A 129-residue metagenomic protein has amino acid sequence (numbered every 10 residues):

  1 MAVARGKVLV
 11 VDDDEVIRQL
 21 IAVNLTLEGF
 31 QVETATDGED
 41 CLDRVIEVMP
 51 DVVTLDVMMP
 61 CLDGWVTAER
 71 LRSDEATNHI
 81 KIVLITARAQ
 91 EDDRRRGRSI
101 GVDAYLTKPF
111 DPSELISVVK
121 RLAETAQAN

Functional and structural regions predicted by a protein language model:
Q19-L27: Charged docking surfaces used in two-component/phosphorelay signaling
G29-T36, R44: Short hydrophobic/Thr-rich beta-strand motif most characteristic of the beta2 strand and flanking loop of CheY-like
V48-T54: Active-site beta3 strand of CheY-like receiver
M59: Receiver (REC) domain active-site loop signature in two-component systems and cognate sites in sensor histidine kinases
F110-K120: C-terminal output helix
